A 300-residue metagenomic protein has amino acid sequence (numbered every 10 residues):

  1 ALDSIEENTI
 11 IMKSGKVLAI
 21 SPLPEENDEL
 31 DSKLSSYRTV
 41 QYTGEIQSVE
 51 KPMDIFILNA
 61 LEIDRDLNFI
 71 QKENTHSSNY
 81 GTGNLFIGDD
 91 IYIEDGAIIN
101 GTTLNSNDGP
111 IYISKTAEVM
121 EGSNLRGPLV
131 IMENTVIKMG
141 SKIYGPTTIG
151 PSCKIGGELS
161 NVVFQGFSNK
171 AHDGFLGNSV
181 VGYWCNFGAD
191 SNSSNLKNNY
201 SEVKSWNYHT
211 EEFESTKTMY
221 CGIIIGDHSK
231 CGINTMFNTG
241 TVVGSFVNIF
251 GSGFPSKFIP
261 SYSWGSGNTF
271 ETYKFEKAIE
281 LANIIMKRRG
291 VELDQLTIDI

Functional and structural regions predicted by a protein language model:
A1-D90, G96, P255, S261-I300: Terminal amphipathic alpha-helical/low-complexity segments used for targeting or macromolecular assembly
L2-D3, N105, L129, K217 (+1 more regions): A generic structural signal for short, solvent-exposed coil/turn residues that cap or connect secondary-structure
K16-V17, N105, F237: Short, charged beta-turn/beta-strand-edge "cap" motif at the junction between a beta-strand and an adjacent loop
P24-L34, E62-I63, G83-L85, G101-L104 (+4 more regions): Short, functional N-terminal and low-complexity linear motifs
E73-G182, K197-N198, I224, V242: Extended beta-solenoid/beta-helix repeat architectures
M139-G140, P146, P151-I300: Glycine-rich hexapeptide-repeat left-handed beta-helix
